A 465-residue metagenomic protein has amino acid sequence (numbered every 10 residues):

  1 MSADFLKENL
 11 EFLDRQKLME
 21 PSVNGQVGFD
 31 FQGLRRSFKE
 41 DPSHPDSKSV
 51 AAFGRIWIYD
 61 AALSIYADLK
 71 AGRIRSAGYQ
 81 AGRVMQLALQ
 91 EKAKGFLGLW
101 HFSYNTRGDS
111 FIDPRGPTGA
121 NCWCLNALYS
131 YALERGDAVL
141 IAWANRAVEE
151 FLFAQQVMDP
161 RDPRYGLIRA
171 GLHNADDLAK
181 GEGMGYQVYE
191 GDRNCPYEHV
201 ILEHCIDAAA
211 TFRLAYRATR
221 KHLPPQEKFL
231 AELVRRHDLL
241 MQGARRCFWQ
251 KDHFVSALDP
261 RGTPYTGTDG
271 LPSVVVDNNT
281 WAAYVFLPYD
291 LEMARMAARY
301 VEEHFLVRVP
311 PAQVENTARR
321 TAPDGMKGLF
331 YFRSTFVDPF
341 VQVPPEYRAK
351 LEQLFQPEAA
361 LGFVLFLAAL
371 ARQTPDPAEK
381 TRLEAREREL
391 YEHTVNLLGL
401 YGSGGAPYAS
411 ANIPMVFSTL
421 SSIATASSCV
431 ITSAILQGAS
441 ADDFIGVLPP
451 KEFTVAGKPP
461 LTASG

Functional and structural regions predicted by a protein language model:
S2-D46, R55-Y59, Q86-D109, D113 (+5 more regions): Extended ligand-binding clefts on enzyme/binding-domain cores
A52: Short, acidic/polar
A61-V84, N279-T280, F286: Alpha-helical support elements that line or immediately flank enzyme active sites and cofactor-binding pockets
L63, W123, D207: Residue-level recognition of oxygen-bearing side chains
G119, L125-N126: Long, hydrophobic/aromatic-enriched structural stretches that serve as scaffold segments
